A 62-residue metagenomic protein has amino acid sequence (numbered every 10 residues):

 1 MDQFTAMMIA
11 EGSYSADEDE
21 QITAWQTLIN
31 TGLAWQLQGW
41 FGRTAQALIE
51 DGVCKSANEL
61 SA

Functional and structural regions predicted by a protein language model:
M1-A62: Catalytic phosphate/metal-binding cores of nucleic-acid and nucleotide-processing enzymes, i.e., regions that mediate
